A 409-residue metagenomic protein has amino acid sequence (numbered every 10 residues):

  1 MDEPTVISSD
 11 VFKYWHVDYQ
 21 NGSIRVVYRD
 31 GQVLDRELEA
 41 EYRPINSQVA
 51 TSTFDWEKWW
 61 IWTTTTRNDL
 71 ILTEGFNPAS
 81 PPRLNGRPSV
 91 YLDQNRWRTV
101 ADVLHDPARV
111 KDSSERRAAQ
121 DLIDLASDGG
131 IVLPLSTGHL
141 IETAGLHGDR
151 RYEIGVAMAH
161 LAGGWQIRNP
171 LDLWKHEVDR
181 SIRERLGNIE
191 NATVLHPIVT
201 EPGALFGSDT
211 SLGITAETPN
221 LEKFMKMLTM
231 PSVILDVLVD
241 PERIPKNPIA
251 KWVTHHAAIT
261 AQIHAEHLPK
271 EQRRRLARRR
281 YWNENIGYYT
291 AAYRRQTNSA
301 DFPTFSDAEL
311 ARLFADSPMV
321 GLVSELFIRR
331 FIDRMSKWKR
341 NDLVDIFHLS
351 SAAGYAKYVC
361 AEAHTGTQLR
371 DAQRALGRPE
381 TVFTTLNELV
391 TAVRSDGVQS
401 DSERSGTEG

Functional and structural regions predicted by a protein language model:
M1-G75: N-terminal accessory interaction module
G22, D30, G86-P88, P107 (+3 more regions): Extended charged low-complexity segments that act as oligomerization/scaffolding linkers
A40-S52, D69-L72, F76-P78, R116 (+4 more regions): Long, positively charged, glycine-interspersed low-complexity recognition regions
E57-S113, H255-I259, I263, D316-S324: Metal-dependent nucleic-acid phosphoesterase active-site entry motif
Q94, R98, D102, R116-A119 (+2 more regions): Conserved glycosyltransferase catalytic-site signature
T99-V110, H139-I154, L268-N298: A short secondary-structure junction motif
G164-A292: Non-catalytic, alpha-helical, charged scaffold/linker segments that couple or flank catalytic or architectural cores
Q262-I346: Long, positively charged binding patches that form subdomain-scale interaction surfaces for polyanionic ligands
